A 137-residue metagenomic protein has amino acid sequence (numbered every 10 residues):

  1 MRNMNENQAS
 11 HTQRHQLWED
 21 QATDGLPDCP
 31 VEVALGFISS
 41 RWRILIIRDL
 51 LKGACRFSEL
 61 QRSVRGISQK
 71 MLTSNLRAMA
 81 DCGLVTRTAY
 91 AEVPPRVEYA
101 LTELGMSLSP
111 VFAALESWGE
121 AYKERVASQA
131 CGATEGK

Functional and structural regions predicted by a protein language model:
R2-W18, L26, S109-K137: Amphipathic alpha-helical dimerization/coiled-coil segments that flank or bridge DNA-binding/regulatory modules
D24-M71, E92, E98, Q129: N-terminal helix-turn-helix DNA-binding core of bacterial DNA-binding proteins
V33, R62, S74, P110-A113 (+1 more regions): Generic recognition of well-ordered alpha-helical segments within structured catalytic/regulatory domains
R56, L76, E120-K123: Short, basic amphipathic alpha-helical segments that act as recognition/interaction helices in nucleic-acid-binding
L72, L76-M79: Basic amphipathic alpha-helical segments that dock to polyanions
A91-L115: Basic, amphipathic "hinge/linker" alpha-helix immediately C-terminal to the N-terminal HTH DNA-binding motif
